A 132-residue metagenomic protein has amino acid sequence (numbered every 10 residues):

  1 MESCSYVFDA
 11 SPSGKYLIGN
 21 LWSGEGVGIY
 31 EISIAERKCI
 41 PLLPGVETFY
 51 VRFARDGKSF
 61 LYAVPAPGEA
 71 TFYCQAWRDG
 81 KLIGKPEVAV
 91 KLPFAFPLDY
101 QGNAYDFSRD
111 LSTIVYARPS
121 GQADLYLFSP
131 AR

Functional and structural regions predicted by a protein language model:
M1-L21, P41-P65, P93-V115: Conserved beta-propeller blade repeats
E25-G26, D79-I83: Short, solvent-exposed loop/turn segments that connect beta-strands within catalytic domains and beta-strand-rich
E25-Y30, G68-Q75, Q122-F128: Structural motif
S33-R37, W77-K81, A131-R132: Short loop/turn segments that connect beta-strands within beta-propeller blades
R37-P41, L82-A89: Predominantly a core beta-strand signature of beta-propeller blades across repeat-based propeller domains
K81-L82, K91-P97, F107, P130-R132: Residue-level "micro-hotspots" composed of small/polar
S112-T113, Y126-R132: Eukaryotic scaffold repeat domains enriched in small/polar residues
A117-P119: Beta-strand-rich domains and repeat architectures in extracellular enzymes and scaffolds, especially beta-propellers
